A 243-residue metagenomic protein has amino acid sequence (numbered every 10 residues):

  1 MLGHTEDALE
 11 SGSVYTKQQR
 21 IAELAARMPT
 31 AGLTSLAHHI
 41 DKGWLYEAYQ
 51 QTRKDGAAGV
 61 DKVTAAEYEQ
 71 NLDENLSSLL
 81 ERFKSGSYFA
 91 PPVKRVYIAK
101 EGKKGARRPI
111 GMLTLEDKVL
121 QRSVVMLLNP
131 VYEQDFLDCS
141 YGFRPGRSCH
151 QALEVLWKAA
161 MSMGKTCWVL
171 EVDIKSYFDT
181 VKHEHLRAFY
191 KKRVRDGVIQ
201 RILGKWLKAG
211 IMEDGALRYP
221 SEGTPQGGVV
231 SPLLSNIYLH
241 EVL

Functional and structural regions predicted by a protein language model:
M1-K62, A66-D73, S77: Non-catalytic, polymerase-adjacent accessory regions of viral genome-replication enzymes
L36, I40-L45, D55, K84-K100: Dynamic "connector" segments at or just before major functional cores
A48-T52, S123, I202-L207: Short alpha-helical scaffolding segments that buttress acidic/His motifs in well-ordered protein cores
A58, V63, R107, V172 (+2 more regions): Single, functionally critical "micro-switch" positions that shape active/binding sites and transmembrane helices
R82-Y97, D135-R147, Q151-L243: Conserved polymerase palm-domain catalytic core
K103-L113, D117, Q121: Glycine-rich active-site/cofactor-binding loop and its immediate structural neighborhood
L115, V119-V124, L128, L234 (+1 more regions): Solvent-exposed aromatic/hydrophobic patches embedded in short alpha-helical segments
Q121-Y141: Electropositive, glycine- and tryptophan-enriched low-complexity nucleic-acid-binding patches
